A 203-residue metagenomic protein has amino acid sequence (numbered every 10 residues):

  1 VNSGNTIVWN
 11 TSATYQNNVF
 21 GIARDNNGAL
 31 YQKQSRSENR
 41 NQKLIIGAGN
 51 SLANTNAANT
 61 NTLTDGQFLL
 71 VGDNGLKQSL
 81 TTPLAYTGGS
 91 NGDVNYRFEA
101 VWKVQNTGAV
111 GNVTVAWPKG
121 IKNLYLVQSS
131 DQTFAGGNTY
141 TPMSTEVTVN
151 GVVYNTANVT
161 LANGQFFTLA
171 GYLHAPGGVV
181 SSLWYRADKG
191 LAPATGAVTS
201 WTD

Functional and structural regions predicted by a protein language model:
V1-I45, K119, Q165-D203: GGW-centered surface loops in extracellular recognition modules
R40, I45-N95: Acidic, glycine-rich loop-and-strand cores that form catalytic or ligand-binding grooves in diverse globular domains
L70, K103, A116, V127 (+2 more regions): Residues in well-ordered beta-strands of folded domains
L76, Q132, L191: Short loop/turn segments at secondary-structure transitions that flank enzyme active sites
T82-L124, S130: Proteolytic processing hotspots in large secreted/extracellular or virion-associated proteins and select intracellular
D131-G137: Asp-box/BNR beta-propeller loop motif
G137-N150: Solvent-exposed serine/threonine-rich low-complexity stretches and specific carbohydrate-binding patches
N150-L173: C-terminal beta-strand-rich structural cap/linker in extracellular carbohydrate-active enzymes
